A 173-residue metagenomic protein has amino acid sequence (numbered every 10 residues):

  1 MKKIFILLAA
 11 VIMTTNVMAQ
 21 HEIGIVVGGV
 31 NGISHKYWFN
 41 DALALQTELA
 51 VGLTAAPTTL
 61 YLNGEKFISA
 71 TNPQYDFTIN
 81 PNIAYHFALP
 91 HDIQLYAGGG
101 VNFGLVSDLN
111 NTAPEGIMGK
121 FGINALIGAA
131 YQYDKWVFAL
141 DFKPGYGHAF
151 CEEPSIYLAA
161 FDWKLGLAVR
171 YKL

Functional and structural regions predicted by a protein language model:
M1-K2, H21: N-terminal hydrophobic targeting signals that begin at the initiator methionine
I4-M13: Sec-dependent N-terminal signal peptides
M13-A19: Sec/Tat signal peptide C-region and signal peptidase I cleavage site
H21-S34, Q74, H91, C151-A160: Solvent-exposed loop/turn segments connecting transmembrane beta-strands in outer-membrane beta-barrel proteins
V30, N40-A42, K164: A generic structural motif
Y37-L140, Y171: Gram-negative (and chloroplast) outer-membrane scaffold detector with strong preference for beta-barrel transmembrane
A160-L173: Outer-membrane beta-barrel "beta-signal"
